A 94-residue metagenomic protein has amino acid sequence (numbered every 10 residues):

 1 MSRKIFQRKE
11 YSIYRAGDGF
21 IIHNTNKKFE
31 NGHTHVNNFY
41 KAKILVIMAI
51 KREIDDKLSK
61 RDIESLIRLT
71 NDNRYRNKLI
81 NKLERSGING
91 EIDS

Functional and structural regions predicted by a protein language model:
M1-I21, N71-D93: Short N-terminal "domain-start" leader segments that mark the transition from disordered tails or signal peptides into
S2, Q7, F39-K41, D55-L58: Generic N-terminal leader/processing signal
G19, K28, I47-M48: Amphipathic alpha-helical interaction segments
I21-H23, V36, S59-K60, E91-S94: Intrinsically disordered, low-complexity, compositionally biased regions/tails
T25-I44: A short, exposed loop/beta-hairpin motif centered on an aromatic-Gly-Thr core
K43, I47, K51, L58-K60 (+4 more regions): Residue-level detector of alpha-helical secondary structure
